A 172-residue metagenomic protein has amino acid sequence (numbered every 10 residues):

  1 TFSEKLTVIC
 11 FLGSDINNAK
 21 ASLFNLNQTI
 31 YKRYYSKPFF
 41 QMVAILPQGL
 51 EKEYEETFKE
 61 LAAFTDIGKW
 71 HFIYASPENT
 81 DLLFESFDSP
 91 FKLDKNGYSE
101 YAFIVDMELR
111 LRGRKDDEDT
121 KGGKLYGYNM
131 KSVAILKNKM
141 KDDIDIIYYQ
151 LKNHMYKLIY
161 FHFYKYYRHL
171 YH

Functional and structural regions predicted by a protein language model:
T1-L26: Short active-site neighborhood of thiol/selenol oxidoreductases, capturing the structured segment around
V8-C10, M42-A44, I104: Structural beta-sheet core signal
S14-A19, Q48-K52, L111: Short acidic, S/G/P-rich loop/turn micro-motifs used as interaction or catalytic elements
K20-T29, K52-F58, M140: Well-ordered, non-membrane alpha-helical segments in soluble/globular domains
S22-A44: Conserved helix-turn-beta segment immediately C-terminal to the redox Cys motif in thioredoxin-like folds
P38-K52, G68-N79: Thiol-based oxidoreductase modules, predominantly thioredoxin-like and allied folds used for disulfide exchange
F58-Y101: Short, internal strand/loop/helix patches that form the active-site neighborhood or redox-interaction surface
Y98-H172: Thiol-/selenol-based redox modules, centered on thioredoxin-like and closely related oxidoreductase domains
